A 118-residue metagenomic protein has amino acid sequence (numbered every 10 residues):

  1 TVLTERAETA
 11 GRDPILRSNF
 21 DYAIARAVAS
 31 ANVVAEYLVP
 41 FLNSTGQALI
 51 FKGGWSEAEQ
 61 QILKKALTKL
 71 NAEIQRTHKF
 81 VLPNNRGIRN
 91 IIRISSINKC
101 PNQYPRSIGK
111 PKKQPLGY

Functional and structural regions predicted by a protein language model:
T1, Q47, E73-R76: Conserved beta-strand segments of alpha/beta enzyme cores
T1-N19: S-adenosyl-L-methionine
S18-A27: Short SAM/SAH-binding signature in class I
A27-V28, N98: Short glycine-/small-residue-rich Rossmann-like dinucleotide-binding loops
V28, F51-W55, K79: Short strand-turn motif at the edge of the Rossmann-like AdoMet-binding core
A29-Y37: A short, conserved alpha-helix within the catalytic core of class I
L42-G46: Helix-to-beta-strand junctions that scaffold the AdoMet/dcAdoMet cofactor pocket in Class I SAM-dependent enzymes
Q61-Y118: SAM/dcSAM-binding transferase cores
